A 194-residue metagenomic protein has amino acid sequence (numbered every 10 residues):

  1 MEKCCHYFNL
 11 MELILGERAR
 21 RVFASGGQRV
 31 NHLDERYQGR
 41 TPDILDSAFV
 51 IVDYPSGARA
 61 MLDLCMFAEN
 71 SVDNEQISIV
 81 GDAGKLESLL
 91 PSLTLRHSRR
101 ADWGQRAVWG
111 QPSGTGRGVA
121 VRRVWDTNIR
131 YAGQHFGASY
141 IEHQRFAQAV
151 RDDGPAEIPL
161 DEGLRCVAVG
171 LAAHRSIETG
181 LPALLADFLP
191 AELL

Functional and structural regions predicted by a protein language model:
M1-N74, D161: Rossmann-like dinucleotide-binding domain that binds NAD(P)(H)
H6, P155-I158, A168: Short, conserved clusters of charged catalytic residues that mark active-site and nucleotide-handling motifs
Y7-F8, H143-Q144, G170: A general structural signal for well-ordered alpha-helical segments in protein cores
G16, Q148-D152, E178: Residues at helix-coil transition
R21, N31-T41, L45, F49-Y54 (+4 more regions): C-terminal glycine/acidic-rich active-site capping loop/insertion
V169-T179: Short arginine-rich
